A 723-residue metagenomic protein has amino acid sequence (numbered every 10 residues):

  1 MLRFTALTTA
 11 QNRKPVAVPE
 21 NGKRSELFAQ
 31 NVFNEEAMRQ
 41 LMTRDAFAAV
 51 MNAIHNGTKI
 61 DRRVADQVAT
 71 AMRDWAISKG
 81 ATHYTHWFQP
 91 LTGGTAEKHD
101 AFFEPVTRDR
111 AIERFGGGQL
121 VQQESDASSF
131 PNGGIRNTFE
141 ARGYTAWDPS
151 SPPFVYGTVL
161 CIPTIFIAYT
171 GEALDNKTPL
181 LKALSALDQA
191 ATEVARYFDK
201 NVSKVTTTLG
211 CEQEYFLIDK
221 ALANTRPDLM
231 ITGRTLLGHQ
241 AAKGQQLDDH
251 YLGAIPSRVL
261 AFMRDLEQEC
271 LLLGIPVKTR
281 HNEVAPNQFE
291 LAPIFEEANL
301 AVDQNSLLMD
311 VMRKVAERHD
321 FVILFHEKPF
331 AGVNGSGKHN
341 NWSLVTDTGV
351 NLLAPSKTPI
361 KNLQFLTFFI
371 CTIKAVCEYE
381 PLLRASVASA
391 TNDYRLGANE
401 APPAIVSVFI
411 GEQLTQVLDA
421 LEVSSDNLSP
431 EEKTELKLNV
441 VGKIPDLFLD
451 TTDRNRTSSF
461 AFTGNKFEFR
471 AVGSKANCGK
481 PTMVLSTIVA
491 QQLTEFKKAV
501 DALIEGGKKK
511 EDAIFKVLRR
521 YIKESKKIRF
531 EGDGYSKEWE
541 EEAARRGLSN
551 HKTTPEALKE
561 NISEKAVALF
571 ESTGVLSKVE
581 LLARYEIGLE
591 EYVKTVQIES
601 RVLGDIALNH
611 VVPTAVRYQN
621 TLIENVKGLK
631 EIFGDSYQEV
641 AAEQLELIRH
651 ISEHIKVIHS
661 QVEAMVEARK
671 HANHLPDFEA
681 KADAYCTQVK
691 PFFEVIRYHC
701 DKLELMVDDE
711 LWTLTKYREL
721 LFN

Functional and structural regions predicted by a protein language model:
M1-N21, T138-F154: N-terminal hydrophobic targeting/anchoring segments and the immediately downstream early-domain regions of hydrolases
Q11-G116, V121-N137: Histidine/acidic residue-rich metal-binding segments in metalloenzymes
V64, F88, G116-G117, P293-F295 (+5 more regions): Active-site proximal loops enriched in glycine and acidic residues that flank catalytic Cys/His/Asp and coordinate
V64-V68, F88-P90, G118-Q119, F166 (+4 more regions): Active-site-proximal loop/turn and secondary-structure-junction residues that shape catalytic pockets, frequently
A81, T85-Q89, Q304-R318, L344 (+3 more regions): Hydrophobic/aromatic-rich, well-ordered segments within soluble, folded domains that form packed cores
G93-D109, S128, G133, R226 (+4 more regions): Short linear, low-complexity motifs centered on an aromatic residue
A141-F325, N334-G337, L344-E586: Glycine-rich, acidic/polar active-site loops that bind/position phosphate-bearing ligands
R520-N723: C-terminal amphipathic alpha-helical interaction region
